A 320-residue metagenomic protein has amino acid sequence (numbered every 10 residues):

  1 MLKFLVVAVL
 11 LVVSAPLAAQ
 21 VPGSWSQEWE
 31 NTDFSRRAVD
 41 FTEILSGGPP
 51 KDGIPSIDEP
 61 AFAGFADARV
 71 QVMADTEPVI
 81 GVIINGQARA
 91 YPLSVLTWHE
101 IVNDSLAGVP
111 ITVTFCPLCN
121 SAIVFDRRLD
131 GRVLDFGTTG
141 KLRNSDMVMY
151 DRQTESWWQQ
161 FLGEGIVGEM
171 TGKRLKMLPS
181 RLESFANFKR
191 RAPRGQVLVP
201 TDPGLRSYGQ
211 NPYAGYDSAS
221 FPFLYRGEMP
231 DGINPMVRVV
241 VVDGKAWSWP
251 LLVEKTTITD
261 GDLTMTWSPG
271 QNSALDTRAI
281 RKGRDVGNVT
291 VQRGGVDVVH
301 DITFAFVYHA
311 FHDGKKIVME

Functional and structural regions predicted by a protein language model:
M1-V6: Bacterial N-terminal signal peptides that target proteins for export
A8-L11: Short, linear, compositionally biased motifs with a strong N-terminal bias
S14-P16: N-terminal signal peptide c-region/cleavage motif recognized by signal peptidases
Q20-E320: Mid-to-C-terminal functional-domain signal that highlights helix-capping/loop sites within ligand-binding modules
